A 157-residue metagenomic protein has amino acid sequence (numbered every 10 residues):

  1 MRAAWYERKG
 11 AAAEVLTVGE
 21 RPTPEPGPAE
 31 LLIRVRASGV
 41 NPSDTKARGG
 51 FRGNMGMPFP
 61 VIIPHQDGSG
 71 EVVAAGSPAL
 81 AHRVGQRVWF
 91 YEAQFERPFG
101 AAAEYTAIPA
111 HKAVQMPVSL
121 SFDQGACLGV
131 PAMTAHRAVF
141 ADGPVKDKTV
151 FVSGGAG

Functional and structural regions predicted by a protein language model:
M1, Q86, D147-T149: Nucleotide donor/acceptor-binding cores
E7-V15, D67: Extracellular beta-rich ligand/substrate-recognition surface
T17, A29, Q66, A110 (+1 more regions): Exposed loop/turn and edge beta-strand positions of beta-sandwich/beta-sheet ligand-binding modules
P22-V40, R52-Q94: Glycine-rich beta-strand-centered segment in the early N-terminal region that forms part of a ligand/cofactor-binding
S43-G49: Cytochrome P450 core scaffold surrounding the K-helix E-X-X-R motif and the conserved "meander" helix-loop region
M57, Y91-G155: NAD(P)H dinucleotide-binding glycine-rich loop of Rossmann-like/cofactor-binding domains, especially the beta1-alpha1
